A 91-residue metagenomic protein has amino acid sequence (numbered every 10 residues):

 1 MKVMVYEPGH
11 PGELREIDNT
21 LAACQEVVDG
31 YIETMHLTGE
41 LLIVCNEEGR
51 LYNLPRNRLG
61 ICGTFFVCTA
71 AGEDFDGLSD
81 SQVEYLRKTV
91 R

Functional and structural regions predicted by a protein language model:
M1-R91: Short beta-rich binding modules
